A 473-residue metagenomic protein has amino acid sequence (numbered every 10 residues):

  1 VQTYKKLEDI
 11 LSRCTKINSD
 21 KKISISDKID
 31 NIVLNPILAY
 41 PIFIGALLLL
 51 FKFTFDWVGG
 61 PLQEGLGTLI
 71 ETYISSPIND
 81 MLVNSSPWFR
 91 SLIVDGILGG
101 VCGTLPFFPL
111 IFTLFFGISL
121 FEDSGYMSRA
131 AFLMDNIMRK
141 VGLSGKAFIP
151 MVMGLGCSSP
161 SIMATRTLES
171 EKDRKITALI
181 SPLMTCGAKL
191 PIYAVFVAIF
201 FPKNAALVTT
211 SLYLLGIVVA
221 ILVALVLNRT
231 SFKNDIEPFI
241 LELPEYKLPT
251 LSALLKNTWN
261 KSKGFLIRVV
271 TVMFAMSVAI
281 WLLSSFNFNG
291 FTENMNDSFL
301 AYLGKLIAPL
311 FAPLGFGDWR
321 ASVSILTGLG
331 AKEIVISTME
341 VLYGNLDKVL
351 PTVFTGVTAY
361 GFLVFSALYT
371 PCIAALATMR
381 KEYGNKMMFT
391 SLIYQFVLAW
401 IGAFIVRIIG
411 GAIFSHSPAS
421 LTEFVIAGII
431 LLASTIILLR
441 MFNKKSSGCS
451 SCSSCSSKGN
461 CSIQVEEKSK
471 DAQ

Functional and structural regions predicted by a protein language model:
V1-D30: Switch/coupling subdomain of P-loop NTPase systems
V33-F132: Core alpha-helical transmembrane segments of integral membrane proteins
I42-F53, L114-S119, V197-I199, Y213-L227 (+4 more regions): Hydrophobic core segments of alpha-helical transmembrane domains in multi-pass membrane transport and ion-translocation
G60-I97, V141, I162-R174, V278-F396: Extended, low-charge hydrophobic alpha-helical regions
T68-S76, S128-S158, K233-N257, L300 (+1 more regions): Juxtamembrane inter-helical linkers in multi-pass membrane proteins
V101-M127, M134-S161, M273, A279 (+1 more regions): Hydrophobic alpha-helical transmembrane segments of multi-pass integral membrane proteins, predominantly secondary
L183, G187-T210, A374-G384, A403-A419: Transmembrane helix-loop junctions at the membrane interface of multipass transporters and ion channels
K445-A472: Cysteine-cluster motifs in flexible loop/terminal segments that predominantly coordinate metals
